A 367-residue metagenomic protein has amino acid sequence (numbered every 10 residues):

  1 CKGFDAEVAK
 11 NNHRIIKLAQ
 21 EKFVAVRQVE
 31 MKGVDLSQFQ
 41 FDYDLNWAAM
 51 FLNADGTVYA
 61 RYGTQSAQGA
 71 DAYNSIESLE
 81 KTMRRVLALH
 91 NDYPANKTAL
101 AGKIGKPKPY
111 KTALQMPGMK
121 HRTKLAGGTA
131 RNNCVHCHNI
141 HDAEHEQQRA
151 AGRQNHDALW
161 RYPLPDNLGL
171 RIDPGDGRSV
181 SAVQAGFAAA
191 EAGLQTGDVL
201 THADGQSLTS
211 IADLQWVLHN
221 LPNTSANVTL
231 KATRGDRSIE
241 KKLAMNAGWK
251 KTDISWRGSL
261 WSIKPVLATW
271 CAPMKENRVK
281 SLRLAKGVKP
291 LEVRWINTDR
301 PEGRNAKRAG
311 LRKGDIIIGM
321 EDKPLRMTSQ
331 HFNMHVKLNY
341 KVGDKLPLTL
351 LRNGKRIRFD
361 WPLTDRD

Functional and structural regions predicted by a protein language model:
C1-F4, A130-H141: The canonical Cys-X-X-Cys-His
C1-L18, E146, A151: Typically the conserved alpha-helix immediately C-terminal to a functionally engaged Cys/Sec in thioredoxin-like
I15-V34: Thiol-based oxidoreductase modules, predominantly thioredoxin-like and allied folds used for disulfide exchange
F41-M50, D315: Structural micro-motif
N46-G63: A short, hydrophobic beta-strand/beta-hairpin element that forms part of a small beta-sheet core
E80-L125, Q147: Post-cleavage N-terminal segment of exported redox proteins
R161-H202, Q206-T209, L267-G319, K323-R326: PDZ/PDZ-like domain segments forming the peptide/carboxylate-binding groove, activating on the N-terminal beta-strands
T201, W216-W256, A309-R312, I318 (+1 more regions): PDZ-domain C-terminal substructure recognizer with occasional recognition of PDZ-binding tails
